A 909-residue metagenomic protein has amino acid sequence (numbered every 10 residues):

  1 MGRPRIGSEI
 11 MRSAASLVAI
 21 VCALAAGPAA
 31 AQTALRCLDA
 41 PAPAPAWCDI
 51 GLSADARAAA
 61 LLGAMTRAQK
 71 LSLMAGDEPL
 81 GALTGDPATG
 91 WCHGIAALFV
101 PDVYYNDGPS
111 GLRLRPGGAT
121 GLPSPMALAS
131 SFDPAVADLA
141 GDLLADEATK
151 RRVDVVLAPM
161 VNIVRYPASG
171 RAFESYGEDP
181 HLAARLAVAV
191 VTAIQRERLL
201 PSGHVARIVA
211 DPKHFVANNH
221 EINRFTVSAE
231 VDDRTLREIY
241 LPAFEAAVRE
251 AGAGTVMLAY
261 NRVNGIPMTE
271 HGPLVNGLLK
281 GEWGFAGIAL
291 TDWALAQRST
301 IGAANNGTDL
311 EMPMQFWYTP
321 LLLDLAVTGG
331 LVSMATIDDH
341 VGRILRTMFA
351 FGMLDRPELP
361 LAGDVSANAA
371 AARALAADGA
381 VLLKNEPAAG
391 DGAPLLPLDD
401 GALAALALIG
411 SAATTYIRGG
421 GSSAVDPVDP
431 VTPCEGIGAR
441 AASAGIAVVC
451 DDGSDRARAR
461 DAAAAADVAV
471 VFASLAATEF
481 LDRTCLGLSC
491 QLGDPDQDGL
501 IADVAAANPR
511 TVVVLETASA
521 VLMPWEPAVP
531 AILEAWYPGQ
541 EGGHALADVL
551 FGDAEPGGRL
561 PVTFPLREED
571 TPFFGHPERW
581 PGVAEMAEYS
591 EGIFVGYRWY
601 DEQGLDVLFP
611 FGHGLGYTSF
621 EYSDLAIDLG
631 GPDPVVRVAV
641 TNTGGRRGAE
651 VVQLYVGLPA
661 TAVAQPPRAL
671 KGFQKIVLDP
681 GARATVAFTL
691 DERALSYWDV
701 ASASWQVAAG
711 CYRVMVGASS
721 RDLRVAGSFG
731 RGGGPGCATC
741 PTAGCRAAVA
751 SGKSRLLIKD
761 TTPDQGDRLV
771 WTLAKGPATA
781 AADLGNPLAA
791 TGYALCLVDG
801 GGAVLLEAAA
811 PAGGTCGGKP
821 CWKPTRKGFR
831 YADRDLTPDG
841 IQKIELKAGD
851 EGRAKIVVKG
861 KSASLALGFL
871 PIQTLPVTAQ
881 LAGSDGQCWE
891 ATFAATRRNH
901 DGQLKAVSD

Functional and structural regions predicted by a protein language model:
G2-V18: Bacterial N-terminal signal peptides that target proteins for export
A26-P28: N-terminal signal peptide c-region/cleavage motif recognized by signal peptidases
Q32-T33, C37-A40, A447-V448, P632 (+2 more regions): Low-complexity, Pro/Thr/Ser/Gly/Ala-rich linker/spacer regions in secreted, extracellular modular proteins
Q32-W698, C711-V716, S720: Glycoside hydrolase catalytic-domain context in secreted enzymes
G672-L678, A703, K843-L846: Beta-strand-rich interaction surfaces with strong enrichment in secreted/lumenal proteins
A694-C711, L865-Q873: Short glycine/proline/serine/threonine-rich loop/turn segments at secondary-structure transition edges
D722-G727, Q887-A891: Extracellular and select intracellular beta-sandwich modules with Ser/Thr-enriched, small-residue motifs on
G734-D909: Extracellular glycoprotein-like low-complexity segments
